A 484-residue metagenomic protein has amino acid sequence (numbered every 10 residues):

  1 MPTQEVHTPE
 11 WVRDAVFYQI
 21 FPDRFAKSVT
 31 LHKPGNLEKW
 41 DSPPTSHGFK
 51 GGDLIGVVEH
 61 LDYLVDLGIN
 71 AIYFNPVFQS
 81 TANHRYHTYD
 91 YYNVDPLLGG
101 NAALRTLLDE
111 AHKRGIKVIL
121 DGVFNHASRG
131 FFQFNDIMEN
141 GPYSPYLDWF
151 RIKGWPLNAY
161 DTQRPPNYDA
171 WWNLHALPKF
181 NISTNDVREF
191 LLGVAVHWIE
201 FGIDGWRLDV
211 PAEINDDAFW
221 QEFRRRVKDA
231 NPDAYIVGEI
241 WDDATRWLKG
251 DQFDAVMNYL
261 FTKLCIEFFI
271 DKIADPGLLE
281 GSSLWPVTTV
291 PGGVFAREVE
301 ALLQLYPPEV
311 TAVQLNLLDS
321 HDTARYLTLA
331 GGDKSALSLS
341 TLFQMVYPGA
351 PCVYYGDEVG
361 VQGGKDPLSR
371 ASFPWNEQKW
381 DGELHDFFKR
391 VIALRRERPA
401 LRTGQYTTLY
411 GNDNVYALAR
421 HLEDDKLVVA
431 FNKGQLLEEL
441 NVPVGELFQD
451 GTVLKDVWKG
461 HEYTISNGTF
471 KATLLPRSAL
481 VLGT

Functional and structural regions predicted by a protein language model:
M1-L120, N125-D136, N173, R477: N-terminal structural segment of carbohydrate-active enzymes
V16-Y18, I72-F74, V118-L120, W206 (+4 more regions): Hydrophobic faces of well-ordered beta-strands that scaffold small-molecule active sites in alpha/beta enzyme cores
I20, L64, F74, Y91 (+10 more regions): Conserved, mostly hydrophobic/aromatic
S42-L54, H87-G100, N173-R188, D204-I214 (+3 more regions): The substrate-binding groove and active-site-proximal loops of carbohydrate-active enzymes, especially glycoside
L108-I116, N125-H126, F131-P142, G193-V196 (+8 more regions): Active-site-proximal helices and loops of the catalytic beta/alpha 8
P308-G331: Active-site clefts of carbohydrate-active enzymes
A430-G434: Asparagine-centered strand-capping/turn motif at beta-strand->loop junctions
I465-T484: C-terminal beta-strand-rich structural cap/linker in extracellular carbohydrate-active enzymes
